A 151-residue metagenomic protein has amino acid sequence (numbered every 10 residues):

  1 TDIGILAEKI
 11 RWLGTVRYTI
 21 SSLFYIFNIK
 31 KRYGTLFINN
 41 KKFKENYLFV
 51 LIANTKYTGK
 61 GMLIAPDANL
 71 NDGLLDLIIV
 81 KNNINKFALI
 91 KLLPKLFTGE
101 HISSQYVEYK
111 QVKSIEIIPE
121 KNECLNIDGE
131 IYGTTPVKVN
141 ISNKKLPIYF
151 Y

Functional and structural regions predicted by a protein language model:
T1-Y151: Long C-terminal subdomains/extensions of small-metabolite kinases
